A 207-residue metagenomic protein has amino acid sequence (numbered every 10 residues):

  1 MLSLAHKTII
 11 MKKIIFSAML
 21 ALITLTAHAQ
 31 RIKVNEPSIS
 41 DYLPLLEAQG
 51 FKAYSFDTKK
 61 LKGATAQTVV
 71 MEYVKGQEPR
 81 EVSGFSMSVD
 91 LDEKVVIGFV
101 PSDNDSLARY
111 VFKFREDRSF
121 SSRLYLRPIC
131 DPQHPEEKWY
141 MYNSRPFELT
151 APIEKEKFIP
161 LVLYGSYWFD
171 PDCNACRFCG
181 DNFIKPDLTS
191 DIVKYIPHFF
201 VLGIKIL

Functional and structural regions predicted by a protein language model:
M1-V34: Bacterial Sec-dependent N-terminal signal peptides
A18, P44-E47, P101: Residues embedded in well-ordered secondary-structure elements
R31-L45: Short N-terminal segments immediately surrounding and downstream of signal-peptide cleavage
N35-P37, D57-K59, M71, V100-S102 (+3 more regions): A structural detector for beta-sheet-dominated domains
A48-F56: Contiguous beta-strand segments within globular domains
Y54, T68, F200-L202: Hydrophobic residues positioned within well-ordered beta-strands of beta-sheet architectures
L61-W139: Structured domain cores in non-transmembrane regions
F112-L207: Extracytoplasmic electrostatic interaction patches
